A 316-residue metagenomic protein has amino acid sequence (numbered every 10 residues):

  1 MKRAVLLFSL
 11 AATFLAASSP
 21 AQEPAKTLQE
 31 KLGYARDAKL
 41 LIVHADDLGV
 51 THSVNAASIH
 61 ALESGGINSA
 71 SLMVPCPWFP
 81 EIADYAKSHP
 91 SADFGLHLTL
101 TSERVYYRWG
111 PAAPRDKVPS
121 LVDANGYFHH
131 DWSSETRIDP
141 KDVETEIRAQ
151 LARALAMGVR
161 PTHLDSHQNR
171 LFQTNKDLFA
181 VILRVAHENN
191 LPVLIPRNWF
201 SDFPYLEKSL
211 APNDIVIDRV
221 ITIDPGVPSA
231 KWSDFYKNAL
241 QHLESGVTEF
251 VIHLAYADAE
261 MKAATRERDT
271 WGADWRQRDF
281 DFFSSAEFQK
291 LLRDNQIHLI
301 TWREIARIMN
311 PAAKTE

Functional and structural regions predicted by a protein language model:
R3-L6, S19-I42: N-terminal pre-catalytic segment of deacetylase/amide-hydrolase enzymes
K31-G33, S58-S64, E81-D93, G110-D123 (+3 more regions): Acidic (Asp/Glu)-rich catalytic clusters
L40-I42, I67-S71, S91-H97, P161-D165 (+3 more regions): Structural preference for beta-strand elements that scaffold enzyme active sites
L48, P75, H97-E103, H167-N169 (+4 more regions): Active-site beta-loop-alpha junctions enriched in small/polar residues
S53-P77: A short alpha/beta connector and helix-capping loop motif
W109-S134, T265-G272: Active-site gating loops and adjacent loop-to-helix segments of metal-dependent hydrolytic enzymes
P140, E144-W232, D281: Catalytic domains of cell-wall/extracellular-matrix polysaccharide-remodeling enzymes, centered on de-N-acetylation
V193-P196, R268-E316: C-terminal domain-boundary segment and adjacent tail
